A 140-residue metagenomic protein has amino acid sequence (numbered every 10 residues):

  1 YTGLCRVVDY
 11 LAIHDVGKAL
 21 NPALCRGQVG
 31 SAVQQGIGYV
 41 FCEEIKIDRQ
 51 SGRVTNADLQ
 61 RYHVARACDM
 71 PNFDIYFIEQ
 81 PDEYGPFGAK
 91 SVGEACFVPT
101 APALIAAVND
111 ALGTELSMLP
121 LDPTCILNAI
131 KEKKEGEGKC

Functional and structural regions predicted by a protein language model:
Y1-C140: C-terminal catalytic domains of large/alpha subunits in multi-subunit enzymes
